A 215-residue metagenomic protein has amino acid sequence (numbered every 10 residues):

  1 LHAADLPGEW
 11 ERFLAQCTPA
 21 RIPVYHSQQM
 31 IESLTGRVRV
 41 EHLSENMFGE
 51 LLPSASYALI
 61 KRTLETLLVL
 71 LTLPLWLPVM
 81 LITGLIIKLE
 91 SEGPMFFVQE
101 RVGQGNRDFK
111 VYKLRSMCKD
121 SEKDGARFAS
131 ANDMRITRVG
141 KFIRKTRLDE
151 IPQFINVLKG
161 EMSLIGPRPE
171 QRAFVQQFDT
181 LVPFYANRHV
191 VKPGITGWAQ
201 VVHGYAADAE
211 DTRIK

Functional and structural regions predicted by a protein language model:
L1-L77: N-terminal hydrophobic signal-anchor/signal peptide
G49, M117-K123, G204-D208: Active-site/binding-pocket entry motifs
S56, I60, L64, V111 (+3 more regions): Alpha-helical membrane-protein architecture signal
Y57-S121, N156: A hydrophobic, helix-centered structural microdomain
V102-Q104, Q171, A207: AMP-binding (ANL) adenylation modules
Y112-M134, R138-G140: Acidic, Ser/Thr-rich low-complexity segments on the non-lumenal side of membrane proteins
S130-K192: A short, structured surface patch at a secondary-structure boundary
A173, V182-K215: C-terminal terminal-structure detector
